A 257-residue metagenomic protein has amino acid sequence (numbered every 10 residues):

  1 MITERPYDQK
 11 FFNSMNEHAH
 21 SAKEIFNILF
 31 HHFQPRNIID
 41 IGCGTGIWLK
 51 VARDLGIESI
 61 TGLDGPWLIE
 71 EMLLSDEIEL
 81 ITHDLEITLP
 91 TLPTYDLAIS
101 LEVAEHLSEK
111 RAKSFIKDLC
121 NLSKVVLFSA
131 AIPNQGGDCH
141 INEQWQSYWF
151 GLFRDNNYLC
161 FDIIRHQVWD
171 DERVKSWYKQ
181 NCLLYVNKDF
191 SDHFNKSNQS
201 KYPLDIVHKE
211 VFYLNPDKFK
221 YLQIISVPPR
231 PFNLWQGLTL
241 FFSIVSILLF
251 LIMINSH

Functional and structural regions predicted by a protein language model:
M1-I99, K110-L122, G136, H140-Y148 (+5 more regions): Conserved N-terminal segment of class I S-adenosyl-L-methionine
V103: Hydrophobic adenine-recognition pocket in adenosine-nucleotide-binding enzymes
H106-L107: A short His-aromatic
S123-P133: Conserved beta-strand signature within the Rossmann-like core of class I S-adenosyl-L-methionine
